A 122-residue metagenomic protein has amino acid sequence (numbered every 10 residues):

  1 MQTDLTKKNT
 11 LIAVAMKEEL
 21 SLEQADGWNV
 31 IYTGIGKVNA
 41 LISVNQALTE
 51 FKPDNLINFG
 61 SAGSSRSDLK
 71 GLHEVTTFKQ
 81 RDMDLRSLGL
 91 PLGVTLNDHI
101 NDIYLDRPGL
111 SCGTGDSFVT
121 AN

Functional and structural regions predicted by a protein language model:
T3-A25, I31: N-terminal beta1-alpha1 ligand-phosphate binding loop
L20-N122: Glycine-rich phosphate- or other oxyanion-binding loops that anchor nucleotides, phosphorylated ligands
